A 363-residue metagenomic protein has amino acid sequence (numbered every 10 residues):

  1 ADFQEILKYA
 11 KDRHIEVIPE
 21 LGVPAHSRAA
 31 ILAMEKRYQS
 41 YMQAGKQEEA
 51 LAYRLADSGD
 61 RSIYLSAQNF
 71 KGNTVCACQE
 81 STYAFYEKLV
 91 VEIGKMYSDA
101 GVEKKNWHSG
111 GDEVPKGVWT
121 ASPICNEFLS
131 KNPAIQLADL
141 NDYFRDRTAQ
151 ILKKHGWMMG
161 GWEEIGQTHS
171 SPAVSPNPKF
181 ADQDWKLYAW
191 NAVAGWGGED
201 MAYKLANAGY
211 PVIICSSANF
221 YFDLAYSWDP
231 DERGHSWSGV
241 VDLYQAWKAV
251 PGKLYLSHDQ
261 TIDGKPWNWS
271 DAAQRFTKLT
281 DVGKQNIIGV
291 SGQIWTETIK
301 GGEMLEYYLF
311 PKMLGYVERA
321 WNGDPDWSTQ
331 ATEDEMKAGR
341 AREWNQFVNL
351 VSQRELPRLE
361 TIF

Functional and structural regions predicted by a protein language model:
A1-M159: Substrate-binding cleft of carbohydrate-active enzyme catalytic domains
M158-F363: Flexible, acidic glycine-rich loops studded with aromatic residues
